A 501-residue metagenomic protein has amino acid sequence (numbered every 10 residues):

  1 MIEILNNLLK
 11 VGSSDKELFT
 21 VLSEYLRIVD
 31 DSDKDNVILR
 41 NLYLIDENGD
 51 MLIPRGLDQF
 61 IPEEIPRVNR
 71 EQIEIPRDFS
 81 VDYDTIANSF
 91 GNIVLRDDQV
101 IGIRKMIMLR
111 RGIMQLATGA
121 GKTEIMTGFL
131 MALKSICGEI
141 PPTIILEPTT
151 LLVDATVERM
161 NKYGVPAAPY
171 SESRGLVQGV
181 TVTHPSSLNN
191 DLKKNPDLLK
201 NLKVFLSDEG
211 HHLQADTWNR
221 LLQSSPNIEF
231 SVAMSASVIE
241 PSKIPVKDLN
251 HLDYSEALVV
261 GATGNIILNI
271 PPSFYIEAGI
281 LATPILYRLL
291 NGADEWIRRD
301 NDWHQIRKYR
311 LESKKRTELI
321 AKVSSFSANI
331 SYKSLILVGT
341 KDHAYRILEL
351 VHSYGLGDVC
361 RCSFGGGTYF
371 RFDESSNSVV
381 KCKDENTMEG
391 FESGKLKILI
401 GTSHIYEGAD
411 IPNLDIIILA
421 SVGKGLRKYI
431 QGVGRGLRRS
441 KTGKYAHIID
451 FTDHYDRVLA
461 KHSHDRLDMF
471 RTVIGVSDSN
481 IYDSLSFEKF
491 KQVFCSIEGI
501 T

Functional and structural regions predicted by a protein language model:
E74-Q115: Conserved pre-motif I regulatory segment
L109-L133: Walker A/P-loop
E124-G128, A132-K134, E139-K162, T340-A344: Conserved Walker A/P-loop ATP-binding site and its immediately adjacent core in helicase/helicase-like ATPase domains
P142-V153, K308-L350, F470: Conserved strand-helix element at the start of the C-terminal RecA-like helicase core
T149-L151, A168-L176, H184-N190, H212-A215 (+3 more regions): Conserved helicase motor
H211-P284, F470: Post-DEXD/H (motif II) to motif III coupling segment of the RecA-like Helicase ATP-binding lobe
L268-S334: Conserved interdomain linker/interface between the two RecA-like ATPase lobes of SF2 helicase motors
G366-T472: Conserved RecA-like P-loop NTPase helicase motor core
